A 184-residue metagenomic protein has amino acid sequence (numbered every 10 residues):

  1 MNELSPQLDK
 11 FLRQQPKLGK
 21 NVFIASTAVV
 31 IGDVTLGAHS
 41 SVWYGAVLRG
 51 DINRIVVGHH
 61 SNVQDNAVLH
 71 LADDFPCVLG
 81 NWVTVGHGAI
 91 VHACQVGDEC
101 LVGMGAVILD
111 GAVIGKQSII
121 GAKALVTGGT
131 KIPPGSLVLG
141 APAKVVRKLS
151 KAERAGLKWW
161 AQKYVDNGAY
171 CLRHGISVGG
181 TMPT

Functional and structural regions predicted by a protein language model:
M1-L18, D51, V57-H59, D65-A67 (+2 more regions): Glycine-rich hexapeptide-repeat left-handed beta-helix
N2-V42: N-terminal segments that cap or nucleate solenoid repeat domains
